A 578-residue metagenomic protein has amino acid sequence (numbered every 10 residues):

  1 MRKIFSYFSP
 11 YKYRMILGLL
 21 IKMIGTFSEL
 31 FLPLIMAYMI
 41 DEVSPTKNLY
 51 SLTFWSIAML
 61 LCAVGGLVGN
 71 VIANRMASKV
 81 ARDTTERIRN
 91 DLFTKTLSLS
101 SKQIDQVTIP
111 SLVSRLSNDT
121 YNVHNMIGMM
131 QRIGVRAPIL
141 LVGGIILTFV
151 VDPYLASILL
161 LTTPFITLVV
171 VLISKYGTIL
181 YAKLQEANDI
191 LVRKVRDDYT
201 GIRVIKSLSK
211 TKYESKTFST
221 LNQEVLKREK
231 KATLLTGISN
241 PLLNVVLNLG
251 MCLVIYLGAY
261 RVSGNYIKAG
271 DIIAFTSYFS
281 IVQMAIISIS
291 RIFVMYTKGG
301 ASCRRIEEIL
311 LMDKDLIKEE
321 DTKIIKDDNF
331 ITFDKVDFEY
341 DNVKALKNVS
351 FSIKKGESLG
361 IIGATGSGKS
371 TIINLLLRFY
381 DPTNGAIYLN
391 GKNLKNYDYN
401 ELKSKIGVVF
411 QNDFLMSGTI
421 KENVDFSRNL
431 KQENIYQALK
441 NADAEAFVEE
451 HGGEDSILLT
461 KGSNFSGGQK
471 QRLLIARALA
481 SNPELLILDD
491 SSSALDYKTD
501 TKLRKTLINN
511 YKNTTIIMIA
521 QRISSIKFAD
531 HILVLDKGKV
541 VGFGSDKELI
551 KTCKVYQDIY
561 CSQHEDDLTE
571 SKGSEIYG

Functional and structural regions predicted by a protein language model:
M1-P10, L112: A short amphipathic helical element positioned immediately N-terminal to and/or at the very start of a transmembrane
S9-Y13, A77, S101-K102, N118-Q131 (+8 more regions): An intracellular "coupling" helix at the cytosolic face of ABC transporter transmembrane type-1 domains
R14, C62-A81, G128, R132-I139 (+5 more regions): Alpha-helical transmembrane segments of multi-pass membrane proteins
M15-I72, M76, F149-Y154, N265-A269: Transmembrane helix-loop-helix hairpins at lipid-water interfaces of multipass membrane proteins, especially the type-1
L20, S28-L32, G69, S117-T162 (+3 more regions): Hydrophobic alpha-helical transmembrane segments of ABC transporter permease domains
T46, R82, N90-S114, N118-T120 (+4 more regions): Short intracellular "coupling" helices and adjacent cytoplasmic loop segments at the cytosolic face of multi-pass
K47-W55, L147-L161, K231-R305, I309-L310: Helix-loop-helix
I324-G578: ABC-type nucleotide-binding domain
